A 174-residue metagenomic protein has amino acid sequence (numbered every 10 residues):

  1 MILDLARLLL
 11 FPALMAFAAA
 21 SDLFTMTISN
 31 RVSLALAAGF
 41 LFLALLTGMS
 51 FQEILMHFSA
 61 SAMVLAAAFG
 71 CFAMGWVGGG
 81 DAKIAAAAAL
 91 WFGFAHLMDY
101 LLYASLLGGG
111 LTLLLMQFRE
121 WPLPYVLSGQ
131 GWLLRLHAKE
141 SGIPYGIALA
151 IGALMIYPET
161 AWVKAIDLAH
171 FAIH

Functional and structural regions predicted by a protein language model:
M1-V77, A82-H174: A membrane-topology feature that recognizes alpha-helical transmembrane segments and their immediate juxtamembrane
